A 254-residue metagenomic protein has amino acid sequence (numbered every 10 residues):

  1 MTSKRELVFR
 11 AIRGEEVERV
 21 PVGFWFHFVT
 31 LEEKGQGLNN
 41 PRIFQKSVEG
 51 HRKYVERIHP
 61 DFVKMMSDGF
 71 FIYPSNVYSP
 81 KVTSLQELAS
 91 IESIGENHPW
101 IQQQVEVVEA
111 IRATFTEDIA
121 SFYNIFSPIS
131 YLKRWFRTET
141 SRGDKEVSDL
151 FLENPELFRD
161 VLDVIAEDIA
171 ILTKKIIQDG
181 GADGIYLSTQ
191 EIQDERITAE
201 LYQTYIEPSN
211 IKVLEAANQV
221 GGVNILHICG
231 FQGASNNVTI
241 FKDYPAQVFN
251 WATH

Functional and structural regions predicted by a protein language model:
M1-V29, Q36-G37, G50, D61 (+2 more regions): Active-site loop segments of alpha/beta catalytic cores
H27-L31, G69-I72: Short active-site-proximal "capping" loops at secondary-structure junctions
E32-K46: Surface-exposed strand-loop-strand hairpins of Gram-negative outer-membrane beta-barrel proteins
G50-P74: Short N-terminal amphipathic alpha-helices
M65-N97, A110-A113, D118: A contiguous, low-structure linker/loop signature
